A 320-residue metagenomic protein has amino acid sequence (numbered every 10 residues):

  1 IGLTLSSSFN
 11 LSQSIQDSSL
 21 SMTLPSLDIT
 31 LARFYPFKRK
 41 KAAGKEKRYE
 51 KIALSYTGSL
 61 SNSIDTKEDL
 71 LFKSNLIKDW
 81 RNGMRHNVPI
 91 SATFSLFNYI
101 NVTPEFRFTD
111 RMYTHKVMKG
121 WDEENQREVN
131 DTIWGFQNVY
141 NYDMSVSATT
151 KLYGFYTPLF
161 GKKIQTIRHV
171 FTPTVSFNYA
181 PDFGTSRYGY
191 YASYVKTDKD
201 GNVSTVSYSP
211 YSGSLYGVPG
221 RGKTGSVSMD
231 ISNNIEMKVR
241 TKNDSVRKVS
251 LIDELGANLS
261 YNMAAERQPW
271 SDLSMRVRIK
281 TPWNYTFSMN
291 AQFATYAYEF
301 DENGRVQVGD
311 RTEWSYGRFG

Functional and structural regions predicted by a protein language model:
I1-G320: Outer-membrane beta-barrel proteins and related beta-barrel translocases across Gram-negative bacteria
